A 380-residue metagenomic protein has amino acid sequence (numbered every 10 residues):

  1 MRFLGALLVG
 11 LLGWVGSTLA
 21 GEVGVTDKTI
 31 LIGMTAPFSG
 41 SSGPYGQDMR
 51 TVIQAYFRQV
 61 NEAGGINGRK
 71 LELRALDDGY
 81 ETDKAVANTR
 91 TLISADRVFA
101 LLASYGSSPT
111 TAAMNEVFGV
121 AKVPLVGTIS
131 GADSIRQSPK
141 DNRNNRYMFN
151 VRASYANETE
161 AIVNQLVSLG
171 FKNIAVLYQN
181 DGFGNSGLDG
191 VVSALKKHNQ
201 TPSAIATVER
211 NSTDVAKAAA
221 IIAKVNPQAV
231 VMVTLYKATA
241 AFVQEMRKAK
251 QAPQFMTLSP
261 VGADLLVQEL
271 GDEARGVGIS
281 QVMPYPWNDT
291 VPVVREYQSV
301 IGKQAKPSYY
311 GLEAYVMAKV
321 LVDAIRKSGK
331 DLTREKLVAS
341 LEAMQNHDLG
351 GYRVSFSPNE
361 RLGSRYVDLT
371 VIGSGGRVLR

Functional and structural regions predicted by a protein language model:
M1-L31: Short, low-complexity disordered leader/linker segments with a strong preference for bacterial N-terminal type II
A20-M34, G65-K70, L166-K172, D331: Immediate post-signal peptide segment of exported/extracytoplasmic ligand-binding proteins
G21, T29-L31, P44-T51, Q59 (+4 more regions): Beta-alpha junction/loop-to-helix N-cap segments that form part of ligand/metal-binding clefts
V23-V52, L76-D83, Y105-G106, L177-N185 (+2 more regions): Extracytoplasmic "Venus flytrap"
F38-S41, D78-T82, G106-T111, S130-I135 (+8 more regions): Solvent-exposed loop/turn segments at secondary-structure junctions within structured extracellular/periplasmic domains
R97-I205, Q254-R275: Extracytoplasmic ligand/sensor domains, especially the bilobed periplasmic-binding protein
V243-Y315, G376-L379: Extracellular/periplasmic periplasmic-binding protein-like sensory domains
I301-G311, V322-L379: Segments of small-molecule ligand-sensing domains
